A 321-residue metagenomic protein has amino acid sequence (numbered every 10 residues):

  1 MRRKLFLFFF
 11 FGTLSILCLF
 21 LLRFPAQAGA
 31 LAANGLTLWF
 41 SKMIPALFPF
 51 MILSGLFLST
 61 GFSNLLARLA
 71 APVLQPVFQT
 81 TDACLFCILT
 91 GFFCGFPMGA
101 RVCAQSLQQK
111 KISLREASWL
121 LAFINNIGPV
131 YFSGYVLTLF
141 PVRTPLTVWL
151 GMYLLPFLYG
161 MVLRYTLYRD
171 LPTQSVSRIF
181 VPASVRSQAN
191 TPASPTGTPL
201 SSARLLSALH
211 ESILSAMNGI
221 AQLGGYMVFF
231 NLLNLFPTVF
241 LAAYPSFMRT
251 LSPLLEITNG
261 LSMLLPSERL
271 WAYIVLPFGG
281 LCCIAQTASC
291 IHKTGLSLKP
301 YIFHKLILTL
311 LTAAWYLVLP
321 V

Functional and structural regions predicted by a protein language model:
M1-G12: N-terminal membrane topogenic signal
R3, Q108, T138-T191, C290-V321: Juxtamembrane and boundary regions of transmembrane helices in multi-pass small-molecule transporters and channels
G12-Q27, A32-I44, F48-I52, L56 (+1 more regions): Selected transmembrane alpha-helices and immediately adjacent juxtamembrane segments of polytopic inner-membrane
L21-L31, S59-S63, G134-V136, N234-Y244 (+3 more regions): Transmembrane helix-loop junctions in multi-pass membrane proteins
A46, F50-L53, S63-L66, G99-A100 (+4 more regions): Alpha-helical transmembrane segments of polytopic integral membrane proteins, especially the permease/helical cores
F62, L209-L276, G280: Transmembrane helical segments that form the transport core of multi-pass membrane transport proteins
P72-C94, T173-R204, S252-I257: Juxtamembrane inter-helical linkers in multi-pass membrane proteins
V77-F140, L251-T294: Alpha-helical membrane segments and immediately flanking helix-loop junctions that form or couple to the substrate/ion
